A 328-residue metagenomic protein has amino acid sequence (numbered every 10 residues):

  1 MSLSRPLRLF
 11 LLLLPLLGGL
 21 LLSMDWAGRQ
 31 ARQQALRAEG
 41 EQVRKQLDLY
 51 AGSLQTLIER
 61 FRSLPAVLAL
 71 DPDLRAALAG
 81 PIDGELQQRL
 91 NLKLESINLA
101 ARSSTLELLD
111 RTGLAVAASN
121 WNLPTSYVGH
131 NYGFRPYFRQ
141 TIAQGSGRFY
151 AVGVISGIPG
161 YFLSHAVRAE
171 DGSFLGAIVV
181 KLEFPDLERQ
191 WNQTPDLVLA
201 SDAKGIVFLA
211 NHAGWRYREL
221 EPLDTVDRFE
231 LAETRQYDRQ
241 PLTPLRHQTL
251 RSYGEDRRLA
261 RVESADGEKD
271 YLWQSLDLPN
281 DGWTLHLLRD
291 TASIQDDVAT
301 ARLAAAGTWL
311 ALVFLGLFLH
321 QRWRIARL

Functional and structural regions predicted by a protein language model:
M1-Q33, R37, A306-L317: Extreme N-terminal signal-anchor transmembrane helix of membrane signaling/transducer proteins, especially in bacteria
L16-G80, S103, S146: Juxtamembrane extracytoplasmic/periplasmic/luminal helical "stalk" adjacent to the first N-terminal
A76-A77, G113-N120, V207-N211, Q274-S275: Amphipathic coiled-coil signal-relay and dimerization helices
D83-L92, W121-V152, R216-E263: Extracytoplasmic/periplasmic sensor domains and loops in membrane signaling proteins
Q88-A100, A177-R235: Solvent-exposed, extracytoplasmic
L99-A100, A118-Q190: Extracytoplasmic/periplasmic ligand-binding sensor regions of membrane-associated signaling proteins
E230-L303: Extracellular/periplasmic juxtamembrane segments that couple receptor/chemosensory ectodomains to their
T291-L328: Cytoplasm-proximal transmembrane signaling helix
